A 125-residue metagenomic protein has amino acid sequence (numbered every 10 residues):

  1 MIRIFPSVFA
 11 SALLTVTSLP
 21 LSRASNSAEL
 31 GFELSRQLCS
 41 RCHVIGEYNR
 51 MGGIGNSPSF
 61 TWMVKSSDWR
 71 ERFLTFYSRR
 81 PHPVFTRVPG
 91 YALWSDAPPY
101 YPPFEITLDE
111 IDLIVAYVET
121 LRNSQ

Functional and structural regions predicted by a protein language model:
M1-F9: Bacterial N-terminal signal peptides that target proteins for export
F9-T15: Hydrophobic helical h-region of N-terminal Sec-dependent signal peptides in bacterial secretory/periplasmic proteins
T15-L34: Electrostatic cytochrome c docking/interface patches
E29, P58, P99-Y101: Positions in alpha-helical segments
S35-G46, I114: The canonical Cys-X-X-Cys-His
E47-S78: Gly/Gly-Pro-rich "capping" loops immediately C-terminal to redox-active cysteine motifs in periplasmic/lumenal
Y91-Q125: C-terminal capping alpha-helices of c-type cytochrome domains
